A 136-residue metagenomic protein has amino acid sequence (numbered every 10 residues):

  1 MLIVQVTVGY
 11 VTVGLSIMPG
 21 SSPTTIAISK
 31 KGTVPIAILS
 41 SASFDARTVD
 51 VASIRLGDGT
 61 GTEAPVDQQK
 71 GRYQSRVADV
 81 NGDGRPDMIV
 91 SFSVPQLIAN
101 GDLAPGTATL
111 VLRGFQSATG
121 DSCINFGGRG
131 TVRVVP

Functional and structural regions predicted by a protein language model:
T7-G9, S16-G20, L39, A52 (+4 more regions): A structural detector for beta-sheet-dominated domains
V8, S29, N81-D83, L103-P105: Surface-exposed coil/turn segments at beta-strand junctions on protein surfaces, enriched
V8-P35, I124-R129, V134-P136: Boundary/junction segments of secreted and surface-exposed precursor proteins
G32-D58: Low-complexity, serine/threonine/proline/glycine-rich extracellular segments that form mucin-like
T60-A64, Q68-G101, S122: Acidic, glycine-anchored loop motifs typical of Ca2+
G106, L112-G128: Ser/Thr/Pro-rich, low-complexity mucin-like regions that serve as glycosylated stalks/linkers or repetitive adhesive
